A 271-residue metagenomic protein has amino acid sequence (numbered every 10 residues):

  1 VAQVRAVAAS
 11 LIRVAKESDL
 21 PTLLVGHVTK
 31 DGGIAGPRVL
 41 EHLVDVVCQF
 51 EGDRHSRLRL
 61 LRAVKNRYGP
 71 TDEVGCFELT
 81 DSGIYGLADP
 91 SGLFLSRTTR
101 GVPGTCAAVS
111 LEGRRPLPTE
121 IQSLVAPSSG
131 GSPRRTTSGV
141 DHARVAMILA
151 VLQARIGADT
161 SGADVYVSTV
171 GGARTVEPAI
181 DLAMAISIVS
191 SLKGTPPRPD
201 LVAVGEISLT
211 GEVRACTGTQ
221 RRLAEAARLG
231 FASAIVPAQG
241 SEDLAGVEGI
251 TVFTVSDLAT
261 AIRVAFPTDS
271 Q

Functional and structural regions predicted by a protein language model:
V1-Q271: Peripheral, non-AAA+ core regions of ATP-driven protein-machinery
